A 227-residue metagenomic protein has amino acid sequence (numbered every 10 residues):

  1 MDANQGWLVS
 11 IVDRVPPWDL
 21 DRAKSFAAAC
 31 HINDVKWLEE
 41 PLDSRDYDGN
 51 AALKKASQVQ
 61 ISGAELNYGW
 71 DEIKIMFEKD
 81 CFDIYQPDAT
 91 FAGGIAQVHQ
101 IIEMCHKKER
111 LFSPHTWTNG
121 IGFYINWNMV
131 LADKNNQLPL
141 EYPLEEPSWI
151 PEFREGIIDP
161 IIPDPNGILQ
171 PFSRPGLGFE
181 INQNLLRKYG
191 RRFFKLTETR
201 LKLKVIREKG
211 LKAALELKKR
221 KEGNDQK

Functional and structural regions predicted by a protein language model:
M1-A51, A56-S57: Metal-dependent enolase-superfamily TIM-barrel catalytic cores that perform enediolate-based chemistry
V12-P17, R154, I162-I168, E198 (+1 more regions): Intrinsically disordered, low-complexity coil segments
D34, D43-I168, F172-P175: Shared catalytic-loop signature of beta/alpha-barrel
L177-K227: Extended hydrophobic packing segments that form well-structured cores
